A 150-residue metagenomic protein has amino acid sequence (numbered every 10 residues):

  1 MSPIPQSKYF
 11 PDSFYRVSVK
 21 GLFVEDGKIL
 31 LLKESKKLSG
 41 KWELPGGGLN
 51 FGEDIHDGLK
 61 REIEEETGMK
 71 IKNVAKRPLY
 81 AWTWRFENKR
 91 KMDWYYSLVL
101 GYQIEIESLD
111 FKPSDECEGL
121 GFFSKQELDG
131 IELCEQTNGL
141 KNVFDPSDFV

Functional and structural regions predicted by a protein language model:
M1-L22, M92-D93: Acidic, metal-coordinating catalytic segment for phosphate/diphosphate chemistry, firing primarily on the Nudix
P11-Y15, K41, K91-L98, C117: A generic structural micro-feature
K28-E65: Conserved Nudix-box catalytic region and its N-terminal flanking loop in Nudix hydrolases and closely related
L31, G101-Q103, F122: Conserved hydrophobic/aromatic beta-strand scaffold that supports enzyme active sites
E34, S39-W42, D110-V150: Nudix hydrolase/Nudix homology domain
G68-S108: Active-site segment of metal-dependent pyrophosphate-handling enzymes, primarily the Nudix hydrolase catalytic core
